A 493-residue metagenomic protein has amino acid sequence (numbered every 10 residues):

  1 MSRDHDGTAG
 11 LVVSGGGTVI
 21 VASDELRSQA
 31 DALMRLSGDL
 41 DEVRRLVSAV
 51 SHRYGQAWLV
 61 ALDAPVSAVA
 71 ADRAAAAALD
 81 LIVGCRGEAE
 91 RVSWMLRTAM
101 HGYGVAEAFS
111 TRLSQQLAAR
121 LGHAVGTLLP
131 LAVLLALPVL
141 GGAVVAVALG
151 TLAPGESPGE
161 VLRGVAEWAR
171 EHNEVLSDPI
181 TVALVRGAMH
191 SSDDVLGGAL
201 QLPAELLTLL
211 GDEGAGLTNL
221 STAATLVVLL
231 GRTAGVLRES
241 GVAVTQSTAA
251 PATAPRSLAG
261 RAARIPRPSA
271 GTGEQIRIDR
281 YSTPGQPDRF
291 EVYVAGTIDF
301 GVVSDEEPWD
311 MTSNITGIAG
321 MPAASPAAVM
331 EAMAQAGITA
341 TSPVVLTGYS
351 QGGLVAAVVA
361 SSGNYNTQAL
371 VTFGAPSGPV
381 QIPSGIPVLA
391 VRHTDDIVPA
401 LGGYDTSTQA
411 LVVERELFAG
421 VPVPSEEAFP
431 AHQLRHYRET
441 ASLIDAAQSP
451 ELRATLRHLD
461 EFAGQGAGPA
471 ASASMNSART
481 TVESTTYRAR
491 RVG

Functional and structural regions predicted by a protein language model:
M1-L134, G493: N-terminal secretion-targeting helices of virulence/extracellular proteins, encompassing both classical Sec signal
H123-V345, V359, G363: Long, composition-driven intrinsically disordered regions
A295-A327, Q368-A369, A375-G493: Lipolytic serine-hydrolase domain surface
T347-A356: Gly/Ala-rich beta-loop-alpha elbow adjacent to hydrolase catalytic centers
A356-A357, Q381: Extended hydrophobic-aromatic, low-complexity segments
V358, G374: Short catalytic micro-motifs in class I SAM-dependent methyltransferases
